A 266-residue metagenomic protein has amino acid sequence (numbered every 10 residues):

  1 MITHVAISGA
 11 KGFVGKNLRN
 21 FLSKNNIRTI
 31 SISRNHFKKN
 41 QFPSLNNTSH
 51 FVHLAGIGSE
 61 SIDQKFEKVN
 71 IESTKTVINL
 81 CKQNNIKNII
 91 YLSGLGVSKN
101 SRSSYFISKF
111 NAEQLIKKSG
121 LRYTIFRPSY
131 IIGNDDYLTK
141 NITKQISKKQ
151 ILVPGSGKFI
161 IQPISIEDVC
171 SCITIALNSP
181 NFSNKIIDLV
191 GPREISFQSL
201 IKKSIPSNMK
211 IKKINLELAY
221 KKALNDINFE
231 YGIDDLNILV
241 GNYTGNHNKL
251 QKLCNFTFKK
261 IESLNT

Functional and structural regions predicted by a protein language model:
I2-K24: N-terminal Rossmann NAD(P)H-binding glycine-rich loop of SDR-like oxidoreductase domains
T3-H4, L45, G241-T266: Amphipathic terminal alpha-helices
H36-Q83, L95-K99: NAD(P)H-binding glycine-rich loop region in Rossmannoid oxidoreductase-like domains and their noncatalytic homologs
V69-E113, K118-S119, T124: Conserved Rossmann-fold NAD(P)-dependent oxidoreductase catalytic core, especially the SDR/UDP-sugar
Q114-D135, K144-S147: Conserved beta-loop-beta element that borders a ligand/cofactor-binding pocket
Y137-T139, G155-L177, K185: Substrate-positioning beta->alpha
P154-F159, I187-E194, I205-P206, Q251-N255: Glycine-rich Rossmann NAD(P)(H)-binding loop
K202-T244: Terminal hydrophobic/aromatic helix or amphipathic segment near a protein terminus
